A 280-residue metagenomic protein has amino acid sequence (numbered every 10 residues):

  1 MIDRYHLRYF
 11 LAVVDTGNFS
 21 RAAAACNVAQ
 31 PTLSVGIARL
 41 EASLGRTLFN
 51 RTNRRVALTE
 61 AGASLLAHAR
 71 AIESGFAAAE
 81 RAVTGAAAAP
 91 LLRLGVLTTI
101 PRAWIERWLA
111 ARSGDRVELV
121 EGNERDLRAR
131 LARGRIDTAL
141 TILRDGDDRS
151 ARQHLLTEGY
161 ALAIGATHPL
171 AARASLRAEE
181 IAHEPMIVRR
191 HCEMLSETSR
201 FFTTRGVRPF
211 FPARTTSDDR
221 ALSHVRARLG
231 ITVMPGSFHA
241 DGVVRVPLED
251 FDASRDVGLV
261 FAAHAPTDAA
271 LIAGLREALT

Functional and structural regions predicted by a protein language model:
L7, S43-L44, S64-A87: Alpha-helical linker/hinge and terminal dimerization helices associated with HTH transcriptional regulators
L11-A29: Short helix-boundary/capping micro-motifs
R39-L58, A63: A short LG(V/I)-centered, amphipathic sequence patch enriched for acidic residue(s) preceding the LG motif
A89-D147, T215: Central regulatory/effector-binding core of bacterial HTH transcription factors
N123-R128, A132-I136, T141-I142, H191-V246: Hydrophobic hinge/microswitch elements
D147-H154, E158, D219-P266: Beta-alpha-beta core module
R149-Y160, I164-M186, A269-A273: Flexible hinge/capping segments at coil-to-helix
E184-R205, D268-I272, R276: Secondary-structure junction motif
